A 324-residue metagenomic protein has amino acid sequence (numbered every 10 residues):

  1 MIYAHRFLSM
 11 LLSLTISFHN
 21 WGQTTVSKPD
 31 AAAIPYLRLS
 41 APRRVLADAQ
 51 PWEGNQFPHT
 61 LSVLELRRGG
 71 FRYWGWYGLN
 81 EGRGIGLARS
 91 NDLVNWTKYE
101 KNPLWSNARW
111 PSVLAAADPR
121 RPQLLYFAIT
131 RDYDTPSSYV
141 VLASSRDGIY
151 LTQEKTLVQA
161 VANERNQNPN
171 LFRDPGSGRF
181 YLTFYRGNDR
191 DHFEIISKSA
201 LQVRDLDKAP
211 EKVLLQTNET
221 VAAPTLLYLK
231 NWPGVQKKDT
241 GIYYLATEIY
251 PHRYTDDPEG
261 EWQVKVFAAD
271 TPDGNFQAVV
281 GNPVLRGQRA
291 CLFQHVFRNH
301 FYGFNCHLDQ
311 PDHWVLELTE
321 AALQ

Functional and structural regions predicted by a protein language model:
M1, T15, E194-I195: Generic short N-terminal amphipathic or hydrophobic helices
M1-L8: Bacterial N-terminal signal peptides that target proteins for export
L8-S9, S90: Intrinsic structural disorder/low-complexity segments
S9-S17: Bacterial N-terminal signal peptides
G22-Q324: Carbohydrate-active catalytic/glycan-binding domains of CAZyme proteins, especially the secreted or lumenal ectodomains
